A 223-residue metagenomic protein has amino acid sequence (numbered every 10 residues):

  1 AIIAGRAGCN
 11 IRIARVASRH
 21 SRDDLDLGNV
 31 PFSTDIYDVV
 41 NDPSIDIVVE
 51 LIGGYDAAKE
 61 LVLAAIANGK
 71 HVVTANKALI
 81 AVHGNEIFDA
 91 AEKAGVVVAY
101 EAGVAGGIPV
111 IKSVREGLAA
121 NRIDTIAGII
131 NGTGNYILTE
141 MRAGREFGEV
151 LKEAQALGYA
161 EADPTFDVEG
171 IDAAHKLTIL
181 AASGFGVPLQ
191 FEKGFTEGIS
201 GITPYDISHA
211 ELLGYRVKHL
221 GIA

Functional and structural regions predicted by a protein language model:
A1-N68: N-terminal glycine-/serine-/threonine-rich beta1-alpha1-beta2 phosphate-ribose binding loop of Rossmann-like
F32-T34, V49-E50, V73-A75, V98-A102 (+2 more regions): General beta-strand structural signal in soluble alpha/beta enzymes
I45, I123, G214-Y215: Short, high-confidence coil segments that cap the C-terminus of an alpha-helix and link into the following beta-strand
I52, A57-N68, A75-E116: Rossmann-fold NAD(P)-binding glycine/threonine-rich loop
E92-D172, I179: Rossmann-like NAD(P)H-binding beta-loop-alpha module
E140-M141, V150-A223: Substrate-binding/catalytic subdomain of NAD(P)-dependent oxidoreductase enzymes
